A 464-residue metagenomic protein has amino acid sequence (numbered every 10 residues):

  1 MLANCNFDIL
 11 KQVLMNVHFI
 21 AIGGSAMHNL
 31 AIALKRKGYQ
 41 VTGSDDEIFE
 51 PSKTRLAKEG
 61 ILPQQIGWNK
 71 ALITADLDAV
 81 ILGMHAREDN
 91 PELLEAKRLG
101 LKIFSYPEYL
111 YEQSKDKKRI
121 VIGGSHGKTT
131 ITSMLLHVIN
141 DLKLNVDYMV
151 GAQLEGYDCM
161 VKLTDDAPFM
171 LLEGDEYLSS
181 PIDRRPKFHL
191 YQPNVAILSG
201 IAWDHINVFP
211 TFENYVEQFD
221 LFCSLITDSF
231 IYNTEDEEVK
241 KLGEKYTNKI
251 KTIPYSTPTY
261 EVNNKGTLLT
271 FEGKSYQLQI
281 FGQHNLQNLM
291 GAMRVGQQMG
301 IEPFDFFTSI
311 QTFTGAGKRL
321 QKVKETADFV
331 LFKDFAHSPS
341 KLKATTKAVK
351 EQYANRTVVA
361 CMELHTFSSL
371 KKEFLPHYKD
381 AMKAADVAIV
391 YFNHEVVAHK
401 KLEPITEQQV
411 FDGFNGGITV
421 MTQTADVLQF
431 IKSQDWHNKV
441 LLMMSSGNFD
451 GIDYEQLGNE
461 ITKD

Functional and structural regions predicted by a protein language model:
M1-E50, L56-P63, A75-V80, A96-L101 (+3 more regions): ATP-dependent carboxylate-amine ligase
C5-V13, A33-Y39, A71-L72, M84 (+4 more regions): Phosphate-binding loop of NTP-binding sites
A26-N29, G156-Y157, Q287: Short N-terminal binding/cap micro-motifs at the start of the first secondary-structure element
T42-D45, Q64-I66, I103-Y106, I122 (+6 more regions): General beta-strand structural signal in soluble alpha/beta enzymes
Q65-W68, F104-Y111, M149-A152, F230 (+4 more regions): Beta-strand->loop->alpha-helix junctions that form or flank phosphate-binding loops in nucleotide-handling enzymes
K118, T270-L278, K324-F329: Glycine/charged-rich beta-loop-alpha catalytic/anionic-binding loops adjacent to active sites
L171-E173, Q279, V330-A336: Active-site-proximal beta-strand elements of phosphoester/diester hydrolases
H189-W203, E238, K274-G315: A conserved, hydrophobic alpha-helical segment in the catalytic core of large ATP/adenylate-utilizing enzymes
